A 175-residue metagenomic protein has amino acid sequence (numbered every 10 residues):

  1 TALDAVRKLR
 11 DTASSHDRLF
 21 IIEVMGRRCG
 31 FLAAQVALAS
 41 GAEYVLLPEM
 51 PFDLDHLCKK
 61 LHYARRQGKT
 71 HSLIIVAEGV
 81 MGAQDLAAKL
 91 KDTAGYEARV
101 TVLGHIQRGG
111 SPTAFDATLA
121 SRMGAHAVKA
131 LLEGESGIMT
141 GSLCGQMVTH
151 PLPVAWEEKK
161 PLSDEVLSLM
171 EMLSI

Functional and structural regions predicted by a protein language model:
T1-E97, T101: Accessory alpha-helical/coil subdomains and C-terminal extensions that flank or cap enzyme catalytic cores
Y63-R65, A117-T118, E157-E158: Short, hinge-like loop/turn segments at secondary-structure boundaries
Q67-K69, L132-G134, G141-S142: A structural signal for short secondary-structure junctions
A83-D85, R108-S111, Q146-P151: Short active-site-adjacent structural elements
K89, T93, I106-G124, V128-L132: Catalytic, metal-anchored helix/loop core of enzyme active sites in primary metabolism
R99, E135-I138: A short pocket-lining beta-strand/turn micro-motif at the edge of beta-sheets
I138-I175: Phosphate-binding loop/pocket of nucleotide- and phosphate-handling active sites
